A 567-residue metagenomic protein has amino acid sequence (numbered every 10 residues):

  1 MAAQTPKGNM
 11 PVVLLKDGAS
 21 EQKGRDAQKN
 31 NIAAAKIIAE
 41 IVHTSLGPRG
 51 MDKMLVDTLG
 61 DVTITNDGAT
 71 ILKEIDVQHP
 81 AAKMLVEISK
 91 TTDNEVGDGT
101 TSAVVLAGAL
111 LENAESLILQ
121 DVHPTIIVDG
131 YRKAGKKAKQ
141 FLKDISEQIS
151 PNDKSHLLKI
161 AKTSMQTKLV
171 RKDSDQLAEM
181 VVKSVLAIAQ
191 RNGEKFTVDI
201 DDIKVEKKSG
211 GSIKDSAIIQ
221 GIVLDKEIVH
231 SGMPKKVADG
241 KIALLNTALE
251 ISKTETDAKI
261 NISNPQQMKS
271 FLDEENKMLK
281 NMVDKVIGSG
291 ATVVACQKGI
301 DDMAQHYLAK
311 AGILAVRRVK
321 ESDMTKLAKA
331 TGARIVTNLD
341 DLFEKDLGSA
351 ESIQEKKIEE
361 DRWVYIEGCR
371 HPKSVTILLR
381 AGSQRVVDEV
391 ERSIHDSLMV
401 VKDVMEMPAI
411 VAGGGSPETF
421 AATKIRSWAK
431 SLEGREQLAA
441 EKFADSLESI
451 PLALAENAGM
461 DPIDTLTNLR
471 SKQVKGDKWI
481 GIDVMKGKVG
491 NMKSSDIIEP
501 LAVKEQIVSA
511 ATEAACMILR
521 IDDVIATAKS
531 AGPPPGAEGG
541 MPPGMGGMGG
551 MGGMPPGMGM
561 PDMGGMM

Functional and structural regions predicted by a protein language model:
A2-I64, G68-T70, G135-G382, E389 (+2 more regions): Extended amphipathic alpha-helical scaffolds
K29, D76-Q78, S374-M567: Extended, low-charge hydrophobic alpha-helical regions
N31-A39, A82, V128, R132-G135 (+12 more regions): Amphipathic alpha-helical transducer elements in NTP-driven molecular machines
G47, G97, D121, V181 (+5 more regions): Residue-level signature of catalytic and energy-coupling elements of molecular machines, predominantly ATP/GTP-dependent
M54-D57, A103-A107, T419-K424, V503-K504: Short hydrophobic alpha-helical segments that form membrane-spanning helices or hydrophobic packing faces of helical
D61-T92: Active-site cofactor/substrate anionic-group-binding motifs, chiefly glycine- and Lys/Arg-rich phosphate-binding loops
Q78, D93-A103, A107, S116 (+1 more regions): Hydrophobic, well-structured modules enriched for small/aliphatic residues and gly/pro motifs, marking either
V96-V104, K253-T254, D301-M303, M324-T325 (+2 more regions): Short glycine/serine/threonine-rich phosphate/pyrophosphate-binding segments that cradle anionic phosphate groups
